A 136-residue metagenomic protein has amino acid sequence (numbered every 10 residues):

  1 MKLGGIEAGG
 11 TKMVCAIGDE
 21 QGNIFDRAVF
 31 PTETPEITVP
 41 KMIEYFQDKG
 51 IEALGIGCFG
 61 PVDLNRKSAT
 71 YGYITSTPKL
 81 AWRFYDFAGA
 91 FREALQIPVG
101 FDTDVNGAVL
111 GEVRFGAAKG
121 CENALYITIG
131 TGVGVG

Functional and structural regions predicted by a protein language model:
K2-K41, Y73-I74: Short glycine-rich, Thr/Ser-proximal phosphate-binding strand/loop in the N-terminal lobe of ATP-dependent enzymes
L3-E7, I51-G55, G100, A124-T128 (+1 more regions): Short glycine-aspartate micro-motif
T11-K12, G107, T131-V133: Conserved A3 ("GATE") glycine/threonine-rich loop of ANL adenylate-forming enzymes
G18, G111-E112, G136: Short beta-strand-to-turn element immediately C-terminal to the catalytic PLP-Schiff-base lysine in fold type I
I37-I51, A90-A94: A short, N-terminal amphipathic alpha-helix
A53, V62-N123: Glycine-rich phosphate-binding loop and adjoining helix at the ATP-binding site of ATP-dependent phosphoryl-transfer
F59-V62, G130-G132: Short glycine-rich anion-binding loops that position phosphate/pyrophosphate groups of nucleotides and phosphorylated
